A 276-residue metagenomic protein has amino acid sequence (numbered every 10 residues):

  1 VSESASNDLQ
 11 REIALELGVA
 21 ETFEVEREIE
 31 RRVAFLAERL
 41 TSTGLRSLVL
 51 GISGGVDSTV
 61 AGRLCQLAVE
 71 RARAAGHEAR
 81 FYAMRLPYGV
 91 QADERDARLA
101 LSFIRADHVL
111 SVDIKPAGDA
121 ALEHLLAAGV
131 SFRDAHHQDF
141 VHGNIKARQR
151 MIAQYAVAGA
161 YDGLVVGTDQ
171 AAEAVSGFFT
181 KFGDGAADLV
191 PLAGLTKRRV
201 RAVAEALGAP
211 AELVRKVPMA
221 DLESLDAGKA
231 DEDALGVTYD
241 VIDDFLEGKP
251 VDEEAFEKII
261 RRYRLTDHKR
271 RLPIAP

Functional and structural regions predicted by a protein language model:
S2-L50, V60, L64, A72 (+9 more regions): ATP/NTP-dependent adenylation/nucleotidyl-transfer catalytic domains that generate, transfer, or process NMP-activated
G55: Conserved G/P- and acidic residue-centered "switch" motifs that form tight phosphate/ATP-binding loops in soluble
R148: Catalytic-core regions of hydrolytic enzymes
